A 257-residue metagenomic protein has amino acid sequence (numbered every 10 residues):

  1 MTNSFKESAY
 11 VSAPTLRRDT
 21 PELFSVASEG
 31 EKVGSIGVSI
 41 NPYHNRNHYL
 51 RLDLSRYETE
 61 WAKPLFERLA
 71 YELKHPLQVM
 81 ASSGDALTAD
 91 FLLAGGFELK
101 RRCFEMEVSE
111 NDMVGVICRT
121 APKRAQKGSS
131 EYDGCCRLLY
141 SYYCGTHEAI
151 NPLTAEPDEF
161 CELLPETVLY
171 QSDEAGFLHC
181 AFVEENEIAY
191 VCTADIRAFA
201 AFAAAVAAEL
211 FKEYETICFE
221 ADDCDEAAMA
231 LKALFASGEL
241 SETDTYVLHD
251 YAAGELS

Functional and structural regions predicted by a protein language model:
M1-D19, S25, I117-N151, S257: Short amphipathic alpha-helix that is part of the acyltransferase structural core
N3-E7, L16, T20-P21, G96-L99 (+2 more regions): Short glycine-aromatic motifs
V11-R68, S172-A201: Conserved donor-binding loop and adjoining core beta-sheet/short helix segment in diverse acyl/aminoacyl transferases
Y57-A121, F202-L210, E215-S257: Acyl-donor-binding surface of acyltransferase catalytic domains
C103, C118, C135-C136, C144 (+5 more regions): Generic recognition of cysteine residues
S129-Y140, P157-L164, F199-L210: A short, terminal or domain-edge coil/loop segment
Y142-E184: A mid-sequence, solvent-exposed acidic-amphipathic segment
